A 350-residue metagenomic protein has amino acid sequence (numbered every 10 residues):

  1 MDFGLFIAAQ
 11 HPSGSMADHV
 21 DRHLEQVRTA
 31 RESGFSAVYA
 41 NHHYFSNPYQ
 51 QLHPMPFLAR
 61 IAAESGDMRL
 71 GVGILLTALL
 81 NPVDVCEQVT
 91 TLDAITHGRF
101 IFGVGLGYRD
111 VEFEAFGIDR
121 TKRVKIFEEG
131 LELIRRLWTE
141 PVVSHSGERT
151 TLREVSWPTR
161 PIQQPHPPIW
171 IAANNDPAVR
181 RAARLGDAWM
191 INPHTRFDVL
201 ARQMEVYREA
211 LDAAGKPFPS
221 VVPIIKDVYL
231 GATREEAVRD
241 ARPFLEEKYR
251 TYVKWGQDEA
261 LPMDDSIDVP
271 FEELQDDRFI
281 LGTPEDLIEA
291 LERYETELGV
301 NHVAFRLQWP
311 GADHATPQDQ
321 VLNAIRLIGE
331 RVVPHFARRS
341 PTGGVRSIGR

Functional and structural regions predicted by a protein language model:
M1-R69, Q164-P167, L327, V345-R350: N-terminal beta1-alpha1-beta2 module of alpha/beta enzyme domains
D2-D18, A78-R149, W189-A201, E205 (+1 more regions): Flexible, glycine-rich active-site loops centered on histidine and acidic residues that chelate a metal or position
F3, A30, G34, H42 (+11 more regions): Conserved, mostly hydrophobic/aromatic
F3-I7, V38-A40, L70-V72, F100-V104 (+4 more regions): Hydrophobic faces of well-ordered beta-strands that scaffold small-molecule active sites in alpha/beta enzyme cores
I7-D21, L75-V83, Q163-N174, V228-G231 (+1 more regions): Active-site mouth loops of central-metabolism enzymes
A37-I61, L76, P193-F197, R306-V321: Glycine-rich, proline-tolerant flexible connector loops at the mouths of alpha/beta enzymes
Q51-V72, I126-L133, L137, A324-S340: Alpha-helix-loop-beta-strand connector modules within alpha/beta enzyme cores
T121-P158, R196-N301, A337-R350: An alpha-helical appendage that flanks or caps ligand/catalytic pockets
